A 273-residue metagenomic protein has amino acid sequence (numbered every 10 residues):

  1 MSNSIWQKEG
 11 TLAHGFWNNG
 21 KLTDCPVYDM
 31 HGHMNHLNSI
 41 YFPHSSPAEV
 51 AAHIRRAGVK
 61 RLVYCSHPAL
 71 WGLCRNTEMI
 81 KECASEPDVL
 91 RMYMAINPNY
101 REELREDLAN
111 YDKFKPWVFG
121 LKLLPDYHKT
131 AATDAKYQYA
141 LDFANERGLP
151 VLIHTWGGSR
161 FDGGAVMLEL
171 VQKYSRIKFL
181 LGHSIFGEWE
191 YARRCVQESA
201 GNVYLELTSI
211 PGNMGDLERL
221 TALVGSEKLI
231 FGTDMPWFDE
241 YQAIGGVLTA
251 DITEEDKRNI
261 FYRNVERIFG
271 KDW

Functional and structural regions predicted by a protein language model:
M1-P26, M30, H44-R61, N145 (+2 more regions): Mid-to-C-terminal alpha-helical segments outside catalytic/metal-binding sites
S4, L73-L152, G158: Active-site gating/metal-coordination segments in enzymes
I5-W6, G10, T130-I230: Catalytic pocket-lining loop regions of alpha/beta-barrel enzymes, especially the amidohydrolase/enolase/GH5 lineages
G20-L22, V50-G58, T77-V89, D107-W117 (+4 more regions): Acidic (Asp/Glu)-rich catalytic clusters
V27-G32, L62-Y64, R91-M94, F119-L123 (+4 more regions): Hydrophobic faces of well-ordered beta-strands that scaffold small-molecule active sites in alpha/beta enzyme cores
H31, I54, M79, Y111 (+8 more regions): Conserved, mostly hydrophobic/aromatic
G32-H33, Y41, A48-W71, L90-N97 (+1 more regions): Divalent metal-dependent hydrolysis catalytic cores, especially in the metallo-beta-lactamase
N35-N38, A69-G72, N99-E102, G158-G163 (+3 more regions): Active-site environment of divalent metal-dependent phosphoester hydrolases
